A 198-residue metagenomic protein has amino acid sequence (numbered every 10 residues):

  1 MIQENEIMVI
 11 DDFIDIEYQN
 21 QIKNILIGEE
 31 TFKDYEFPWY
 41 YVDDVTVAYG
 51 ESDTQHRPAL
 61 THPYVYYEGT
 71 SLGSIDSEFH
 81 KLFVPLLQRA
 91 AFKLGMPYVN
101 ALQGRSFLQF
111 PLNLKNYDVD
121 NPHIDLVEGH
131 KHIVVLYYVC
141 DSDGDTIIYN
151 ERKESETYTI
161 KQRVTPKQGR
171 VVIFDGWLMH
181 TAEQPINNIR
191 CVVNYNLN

Functional and structural regions predicted by a protein language model:
M1-Y98: Non-heme Fe(II)/2-oxoglutarate
S74-V84, Q88-N198: Catalytic core of non-heme Fe(II) oxygenases with the double-stranded beta-helix
